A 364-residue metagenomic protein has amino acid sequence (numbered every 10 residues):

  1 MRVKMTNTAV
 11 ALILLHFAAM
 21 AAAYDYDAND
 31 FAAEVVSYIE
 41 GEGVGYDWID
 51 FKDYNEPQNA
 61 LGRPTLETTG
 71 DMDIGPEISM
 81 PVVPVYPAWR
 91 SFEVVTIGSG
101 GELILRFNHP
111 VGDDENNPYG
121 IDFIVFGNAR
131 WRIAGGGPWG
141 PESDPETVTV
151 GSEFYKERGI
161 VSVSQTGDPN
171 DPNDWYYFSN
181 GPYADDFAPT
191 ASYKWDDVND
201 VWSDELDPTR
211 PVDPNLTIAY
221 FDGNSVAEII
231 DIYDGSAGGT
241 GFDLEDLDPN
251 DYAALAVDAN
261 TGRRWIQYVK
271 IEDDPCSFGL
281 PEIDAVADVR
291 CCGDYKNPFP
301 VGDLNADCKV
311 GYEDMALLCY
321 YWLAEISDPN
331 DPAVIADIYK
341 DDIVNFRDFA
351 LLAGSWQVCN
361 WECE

Functional and structural regions predicted by a protein language model:
M1-V10: Bacterial N-terminal signal peptides that target proteins for export
H16-A18: N-terminal signal peptide c-region/cleavage motif recognized by signal peptidases
A22-G159, D174-G293: A domain-level signal for the mature, folded cores of soluble proteins
V161-V163: Conserved aromatic beta-strand anchor motif in extracellular beta-sandwich/beta-rich domains
Q165-N170: Short loop/turn segments immediately following beta-strands, especially the blade-tip and inter-blade linker loops
C292-E364: Cellulosome-associated attachment modules in secreted, modular CAZymes
